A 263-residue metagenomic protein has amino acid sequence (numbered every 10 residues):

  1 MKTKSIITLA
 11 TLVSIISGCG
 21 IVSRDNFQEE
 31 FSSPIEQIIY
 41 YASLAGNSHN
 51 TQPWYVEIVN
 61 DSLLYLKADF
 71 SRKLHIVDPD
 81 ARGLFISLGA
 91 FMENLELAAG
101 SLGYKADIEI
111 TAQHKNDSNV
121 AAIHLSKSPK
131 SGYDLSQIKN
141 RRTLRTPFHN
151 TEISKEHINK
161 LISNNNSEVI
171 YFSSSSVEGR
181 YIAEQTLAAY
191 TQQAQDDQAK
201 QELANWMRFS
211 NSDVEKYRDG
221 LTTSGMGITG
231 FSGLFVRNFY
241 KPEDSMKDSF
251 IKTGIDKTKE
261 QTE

Functional and structural regions predicted by a protein language model:
M1-I7: Bacterial N-terminal signal peptides that target proteins for export
T8-I15: Bacterial N-terminal signal peptides
G18-E263: Acidic, surface-exposed loops and disordered segments
